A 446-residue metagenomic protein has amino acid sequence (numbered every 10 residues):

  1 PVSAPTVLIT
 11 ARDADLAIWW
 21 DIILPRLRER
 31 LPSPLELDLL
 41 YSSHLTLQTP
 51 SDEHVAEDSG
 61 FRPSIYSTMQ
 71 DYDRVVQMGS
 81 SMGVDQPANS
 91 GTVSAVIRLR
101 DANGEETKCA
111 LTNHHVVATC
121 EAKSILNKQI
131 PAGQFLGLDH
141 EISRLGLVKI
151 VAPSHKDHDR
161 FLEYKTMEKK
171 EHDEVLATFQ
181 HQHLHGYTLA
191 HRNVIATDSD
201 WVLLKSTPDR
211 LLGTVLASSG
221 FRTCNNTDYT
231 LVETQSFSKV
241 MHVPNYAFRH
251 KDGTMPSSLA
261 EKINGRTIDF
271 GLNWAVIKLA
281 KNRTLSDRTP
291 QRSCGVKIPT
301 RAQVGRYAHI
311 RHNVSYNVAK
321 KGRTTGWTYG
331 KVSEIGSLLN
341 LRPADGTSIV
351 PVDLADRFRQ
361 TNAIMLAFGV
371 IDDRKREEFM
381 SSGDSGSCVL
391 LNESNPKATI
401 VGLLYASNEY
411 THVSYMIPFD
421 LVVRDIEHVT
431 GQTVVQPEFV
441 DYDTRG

Functional and structural regions predicted by a protein language model:
P1-V55: Terminal targeting/pro-maturation regions of precursor/exported proteins
F61-G446: Terminal interaction modules at protein C-ends
